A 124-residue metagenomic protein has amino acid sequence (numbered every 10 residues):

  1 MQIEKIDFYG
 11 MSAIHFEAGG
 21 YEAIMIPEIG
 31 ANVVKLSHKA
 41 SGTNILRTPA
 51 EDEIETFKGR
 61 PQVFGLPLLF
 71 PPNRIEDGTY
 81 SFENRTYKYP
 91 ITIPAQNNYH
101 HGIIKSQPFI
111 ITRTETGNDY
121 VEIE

Functional and structural regions predicted by a protein language model:
M1-E124: Surface-exposed acidic/polar loop and edge beta-strand patches at domain peripheries
